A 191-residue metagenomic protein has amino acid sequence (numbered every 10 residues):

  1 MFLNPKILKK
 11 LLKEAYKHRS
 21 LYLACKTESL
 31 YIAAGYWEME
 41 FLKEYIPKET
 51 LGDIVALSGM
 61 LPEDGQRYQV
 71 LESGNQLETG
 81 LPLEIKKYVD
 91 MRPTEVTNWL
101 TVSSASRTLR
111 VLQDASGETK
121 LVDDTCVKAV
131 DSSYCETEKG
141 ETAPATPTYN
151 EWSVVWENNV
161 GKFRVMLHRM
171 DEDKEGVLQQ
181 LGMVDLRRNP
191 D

Functional and structural regions predicted by a protein language model:
M1-L42: The feature marks the first
E28, A34-E38, L42-K43, L51-D191: C-terminal functional regions that serve as terminal interaction/effector modules
I46: Flexible glycine-rich active-site/ligand-binding loops centered on an Asp-His dyad
